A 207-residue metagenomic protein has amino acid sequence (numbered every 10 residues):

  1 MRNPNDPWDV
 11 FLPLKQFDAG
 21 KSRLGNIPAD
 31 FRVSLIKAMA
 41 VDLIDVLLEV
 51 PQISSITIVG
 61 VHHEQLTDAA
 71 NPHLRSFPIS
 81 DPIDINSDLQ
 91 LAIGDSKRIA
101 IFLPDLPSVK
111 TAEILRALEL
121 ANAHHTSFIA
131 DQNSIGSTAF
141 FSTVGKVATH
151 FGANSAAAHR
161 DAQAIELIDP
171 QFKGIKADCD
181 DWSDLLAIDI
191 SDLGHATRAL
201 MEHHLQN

Functional and structural regions predicted by a protein language model:
M1-L24: N-terminal nucleotide-binding beta1-loop-alpha1 segment
R2-P4, A158-N207: Conserved alpha/beta core of the MobA/IspD/sugar-nucleotide pyrophosphorylase nucleotidyltransferase superfamily
I36-S54: A short, N-terminal amphipathic alpha-helix
P51-R75: Acidic donor-binding segment of Leloir-type glycosyltransferases
D68-A100, S155: Short phosphate-binding loop-to-helix
F102-P104: Active-site acidic Asp-centered loop
V109-S134: Conserved donor-nucleotide/metal-binding helix-loop-beta segment in metal-dependent transferases, i.e., the alpha-helix
G136-A164: Short, glycine-/small-residue-rich phosphate/pyrophosphate-handling segment
